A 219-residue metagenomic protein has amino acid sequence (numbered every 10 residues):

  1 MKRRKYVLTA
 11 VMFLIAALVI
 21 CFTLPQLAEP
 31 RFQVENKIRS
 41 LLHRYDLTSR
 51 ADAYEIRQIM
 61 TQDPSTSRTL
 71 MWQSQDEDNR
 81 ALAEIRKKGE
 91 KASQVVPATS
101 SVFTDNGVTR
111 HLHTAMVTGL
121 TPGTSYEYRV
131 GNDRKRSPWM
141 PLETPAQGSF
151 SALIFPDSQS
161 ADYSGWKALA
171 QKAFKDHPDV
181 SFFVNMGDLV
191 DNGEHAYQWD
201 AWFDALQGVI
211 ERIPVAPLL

Functional and structural regions predicted by a protein language model:
K2-I154, K175-D176: Acidic, histidine-bearing metal-coordination/catalytic regions of metal-dependent phosphoesterases
G148-L169, F174-L219: Active-site neighborhood of divalent metal-dependent phosphoester/pyrophosphate hydrolases
